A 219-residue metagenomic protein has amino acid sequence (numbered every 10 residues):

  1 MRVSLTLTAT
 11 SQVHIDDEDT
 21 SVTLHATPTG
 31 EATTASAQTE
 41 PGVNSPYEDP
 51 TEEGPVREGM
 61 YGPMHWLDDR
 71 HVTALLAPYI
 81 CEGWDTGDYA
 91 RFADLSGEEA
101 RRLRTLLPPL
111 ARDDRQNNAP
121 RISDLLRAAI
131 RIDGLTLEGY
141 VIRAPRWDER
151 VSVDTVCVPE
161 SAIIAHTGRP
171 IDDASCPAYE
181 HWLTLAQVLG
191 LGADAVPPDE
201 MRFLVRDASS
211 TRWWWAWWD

Functional and structural regions predicted by a protein language model:
R2-G168: Long, contiguous N-terminal structural blocks used for assembly/anchoring
G59, A77, S175, R206-T211: Intrinsically disordered, low-complexity regions enriched in Ser/Pro/Gly/Gln/His and often acidic
L125-D133, P177-A193: Hydrophobic, Leu/Ile/Phe/Ala-enriched alpha-helical segments that form helix-helix packing faces
I163-E180: Short, conserved charged micro-motifs
T184-D219: Acidic, proline/glycine-rich low-complexity IDRs
